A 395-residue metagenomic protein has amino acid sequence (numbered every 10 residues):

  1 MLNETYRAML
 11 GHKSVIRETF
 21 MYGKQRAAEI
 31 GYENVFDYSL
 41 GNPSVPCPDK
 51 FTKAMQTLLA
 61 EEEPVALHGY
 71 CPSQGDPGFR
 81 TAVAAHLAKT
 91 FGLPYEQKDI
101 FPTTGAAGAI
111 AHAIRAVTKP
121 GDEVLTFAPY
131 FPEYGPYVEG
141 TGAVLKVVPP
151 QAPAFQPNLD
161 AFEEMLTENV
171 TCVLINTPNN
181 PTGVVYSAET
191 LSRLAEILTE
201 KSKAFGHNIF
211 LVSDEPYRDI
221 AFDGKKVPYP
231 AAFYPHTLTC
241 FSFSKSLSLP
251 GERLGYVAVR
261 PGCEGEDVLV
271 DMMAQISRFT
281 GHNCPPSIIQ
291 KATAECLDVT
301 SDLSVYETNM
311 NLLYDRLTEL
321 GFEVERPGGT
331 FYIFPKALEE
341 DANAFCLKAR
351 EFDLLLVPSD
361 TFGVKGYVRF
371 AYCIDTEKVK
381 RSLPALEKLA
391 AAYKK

Functional and structural regions predicted by a protein language model:
M1-I16, A27-E61, Q74, G78 (+1 more regions): PLP-dependent class I/II
A66-L67: Pre-Walker A segment
